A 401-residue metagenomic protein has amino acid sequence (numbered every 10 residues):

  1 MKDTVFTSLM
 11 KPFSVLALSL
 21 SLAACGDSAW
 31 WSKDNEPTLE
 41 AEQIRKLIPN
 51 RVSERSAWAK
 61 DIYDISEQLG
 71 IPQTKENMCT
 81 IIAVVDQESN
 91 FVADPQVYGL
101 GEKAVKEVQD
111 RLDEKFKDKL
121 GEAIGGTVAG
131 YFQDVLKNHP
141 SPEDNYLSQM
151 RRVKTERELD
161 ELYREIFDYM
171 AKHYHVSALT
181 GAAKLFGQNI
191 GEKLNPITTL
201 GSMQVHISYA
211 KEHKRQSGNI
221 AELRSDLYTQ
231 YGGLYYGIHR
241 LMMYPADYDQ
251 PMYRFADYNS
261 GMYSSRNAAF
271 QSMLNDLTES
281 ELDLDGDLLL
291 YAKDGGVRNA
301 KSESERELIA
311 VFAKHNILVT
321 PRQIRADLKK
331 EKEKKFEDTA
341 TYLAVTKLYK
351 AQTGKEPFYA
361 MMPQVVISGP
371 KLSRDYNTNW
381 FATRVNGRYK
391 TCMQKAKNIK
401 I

Functional and structural regions predicted by a protein language model:
M1-K2, S21: Short intrinsically disordered, low-complexity coil segments enriched in acidic
K2-S14: Bacterial N-terminal signal peptides that target proteins for export
P12-A23: Bacterial N-terminal signal peptides
A23-I401: Cell-wall glycan-active module
